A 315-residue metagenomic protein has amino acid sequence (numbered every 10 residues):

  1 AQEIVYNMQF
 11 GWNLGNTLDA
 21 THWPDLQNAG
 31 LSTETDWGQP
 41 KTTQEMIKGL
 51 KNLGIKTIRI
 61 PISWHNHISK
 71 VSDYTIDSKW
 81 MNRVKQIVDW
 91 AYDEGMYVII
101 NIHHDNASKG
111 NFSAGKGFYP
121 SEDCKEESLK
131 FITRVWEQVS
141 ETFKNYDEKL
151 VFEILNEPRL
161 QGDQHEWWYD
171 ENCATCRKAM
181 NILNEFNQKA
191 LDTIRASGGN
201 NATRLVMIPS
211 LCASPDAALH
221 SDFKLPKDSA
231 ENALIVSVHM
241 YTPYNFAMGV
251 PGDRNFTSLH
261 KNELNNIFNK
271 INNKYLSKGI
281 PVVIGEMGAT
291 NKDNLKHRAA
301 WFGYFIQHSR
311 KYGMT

Functional and structural regions predicted by a protein language model:
A1-T57, K274-Y275: N-terminal carbohydrate-binding accessory modules
G15-T42, V71-I76, C124, N245-L264: Acidic/histidine-rich helix-loop elements that form or flank divalent-metal/phosphate-binding sites at the catalytic
A20-W23, H67-S69, I100, N106-A114 (+2 more regions): Short acidic/His/Gly/Ser-rich catalytic and metal-binding motifs that mark active-site loops of diverse hydrolases
W37-I58, I68, S72-I154, I182-A196 (+1 more regions): An active-site-proximal structural segment forming one wall of the substrate-binding cleft that immediately precedes
P40-S63, I267-S277, I306-H308, Y312-T315: Catalytic domains of carbohydrate-active enzymes, especially glycoside hydrolases
N66-S69, A107-S108, P215-D216, T290-D293: Short, solvent-exposed loop/turn segments at secondary-structure junctions
S72, E286-M314: C-terminal/domain-terminus segments
F112, P120-G252, N266-A289, K311-M314: Active-site region of glycoside hydrolase catalytic domains
